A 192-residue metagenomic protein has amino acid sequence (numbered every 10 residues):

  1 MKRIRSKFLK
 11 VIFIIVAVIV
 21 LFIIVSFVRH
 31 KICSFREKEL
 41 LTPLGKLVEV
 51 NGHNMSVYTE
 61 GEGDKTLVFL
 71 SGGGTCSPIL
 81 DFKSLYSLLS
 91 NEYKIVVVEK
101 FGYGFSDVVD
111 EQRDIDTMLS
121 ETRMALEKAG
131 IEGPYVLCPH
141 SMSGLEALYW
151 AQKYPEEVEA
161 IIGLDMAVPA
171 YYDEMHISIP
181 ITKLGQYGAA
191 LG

Functional and structural regions predicted by a protein language model:
K2-L67, N91-Y93: Alpha/beta-hydrolase fold catalytic core
H53-F105: Conserved HGGG/HGGXW glycine-rich cap/lid loop of the alpha/beta-hydrolase fold
I79-D81, S106-Q112, D173-E174: Conserved catalytic-core motifs of eukaryotic protein kinase domains, centered on the activation segment
K94, P134-V136, V158-A160: Structural signature of beta-strand start/N-cap positions in the alpha/beta core of ABC transporter nucleotide-binding
K100-C138: Active-site loop/oxyanion-hole signature of alpha/beta-hydrolase fold enzymes
I115, E157-G192: Flexible "cap/lid" subdomain of the alpha/beta-hydrolase fold that forms the substrate-access gate
P139-S143, A147: Gly/Ala-rich beta-loop-alpha elbow adjacent to hydrolase catalytic centers
Y149-K153: Active-site signature of alpha/beta-hydrolase-fold catalytic machinery across serine- and Asp/Cys-nucleophile hydrolases
